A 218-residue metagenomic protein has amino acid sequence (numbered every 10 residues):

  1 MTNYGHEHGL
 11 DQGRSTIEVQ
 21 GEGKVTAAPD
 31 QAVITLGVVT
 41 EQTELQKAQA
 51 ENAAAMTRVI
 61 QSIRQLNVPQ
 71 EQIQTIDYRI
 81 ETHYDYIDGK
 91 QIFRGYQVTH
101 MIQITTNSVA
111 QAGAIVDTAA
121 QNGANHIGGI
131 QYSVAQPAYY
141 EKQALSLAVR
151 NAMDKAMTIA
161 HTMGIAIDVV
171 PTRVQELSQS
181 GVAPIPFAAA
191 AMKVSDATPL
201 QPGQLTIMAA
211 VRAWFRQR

Functional and structural regions predicted by a protein language model:
M1-N122, H126-G128, S133-R218: Short, charge-dense linear interaction motifs
